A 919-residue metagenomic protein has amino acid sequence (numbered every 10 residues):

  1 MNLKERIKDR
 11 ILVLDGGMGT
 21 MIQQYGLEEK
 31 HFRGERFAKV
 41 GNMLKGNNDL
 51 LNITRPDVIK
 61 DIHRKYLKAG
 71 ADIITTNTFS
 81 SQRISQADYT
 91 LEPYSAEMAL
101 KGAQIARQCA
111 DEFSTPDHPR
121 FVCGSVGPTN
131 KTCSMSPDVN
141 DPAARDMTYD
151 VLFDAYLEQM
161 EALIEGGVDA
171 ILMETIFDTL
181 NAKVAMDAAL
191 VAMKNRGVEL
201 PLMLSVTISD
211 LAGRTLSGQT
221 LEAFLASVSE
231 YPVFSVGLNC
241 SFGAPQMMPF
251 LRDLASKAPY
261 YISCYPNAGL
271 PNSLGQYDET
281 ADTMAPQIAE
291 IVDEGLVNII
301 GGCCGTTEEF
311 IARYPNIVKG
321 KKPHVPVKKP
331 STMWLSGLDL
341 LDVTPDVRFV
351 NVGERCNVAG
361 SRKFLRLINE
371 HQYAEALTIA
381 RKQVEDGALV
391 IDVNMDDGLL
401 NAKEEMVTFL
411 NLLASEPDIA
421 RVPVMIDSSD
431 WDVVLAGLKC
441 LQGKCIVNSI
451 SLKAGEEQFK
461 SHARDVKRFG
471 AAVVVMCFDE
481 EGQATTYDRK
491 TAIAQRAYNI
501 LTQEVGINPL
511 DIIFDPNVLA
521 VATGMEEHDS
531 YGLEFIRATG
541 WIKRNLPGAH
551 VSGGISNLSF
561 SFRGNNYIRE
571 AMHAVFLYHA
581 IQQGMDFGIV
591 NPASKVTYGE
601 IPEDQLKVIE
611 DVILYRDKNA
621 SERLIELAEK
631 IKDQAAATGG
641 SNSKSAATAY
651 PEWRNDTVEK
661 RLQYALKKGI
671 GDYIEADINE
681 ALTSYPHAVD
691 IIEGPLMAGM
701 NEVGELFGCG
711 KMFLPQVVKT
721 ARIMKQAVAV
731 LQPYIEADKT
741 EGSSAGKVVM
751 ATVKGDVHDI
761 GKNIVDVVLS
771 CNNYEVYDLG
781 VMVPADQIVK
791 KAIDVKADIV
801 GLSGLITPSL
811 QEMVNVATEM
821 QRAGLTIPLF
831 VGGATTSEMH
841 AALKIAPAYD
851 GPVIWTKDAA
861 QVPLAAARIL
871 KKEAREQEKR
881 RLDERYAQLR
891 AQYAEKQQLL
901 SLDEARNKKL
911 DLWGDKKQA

Functional and structural regions predicted by a protein language model:
M1-A919: Domain-level signal for soluble alpha/beta catalytic cores
